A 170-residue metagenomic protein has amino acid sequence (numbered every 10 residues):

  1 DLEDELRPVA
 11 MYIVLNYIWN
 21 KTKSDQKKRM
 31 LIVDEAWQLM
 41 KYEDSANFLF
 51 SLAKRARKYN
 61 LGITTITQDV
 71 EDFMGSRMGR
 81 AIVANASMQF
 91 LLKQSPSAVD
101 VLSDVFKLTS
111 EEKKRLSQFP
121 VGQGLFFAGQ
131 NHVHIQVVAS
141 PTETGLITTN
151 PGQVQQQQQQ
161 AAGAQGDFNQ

Functional and structural regions predicted by a protein language model:
D1-S24, Q118-Q170: Conserved P-loop NTPase motor module
L2-R115, P141: Conserved P-loop NTPase motor cores
